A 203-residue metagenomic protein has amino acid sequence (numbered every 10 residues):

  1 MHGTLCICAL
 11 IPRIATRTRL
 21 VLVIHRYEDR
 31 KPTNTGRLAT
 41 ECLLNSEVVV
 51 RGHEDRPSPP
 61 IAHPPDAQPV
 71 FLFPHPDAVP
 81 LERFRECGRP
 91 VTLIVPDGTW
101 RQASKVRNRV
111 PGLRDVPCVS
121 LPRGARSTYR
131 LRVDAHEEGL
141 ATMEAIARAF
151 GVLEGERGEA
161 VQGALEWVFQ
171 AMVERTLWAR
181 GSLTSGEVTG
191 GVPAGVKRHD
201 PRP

Functional and structural regions predicted by a protein language model:
M1-R17: Cys/His-rich short segments
R19-D29, Q68-F73: Short hydrophobic beta-strand segments
V21, E47-V49, V119: General small-molecule cofactor/ligand-binding pocket signal
R26-E28, H53, D77, L121-R126: Short, acidic/turn-prone active-site loops that include or flank metal/cofactor- and phosphate-binding residues
P32-T33, P59, S127-R132: Short, charged, surface-exposed secondary-structure boundary motifs
T33-E41: Histidine-anchored nucleotide/phosphate-binding helix
E41-G112: S-adenosyl-L-methionine/SAH cofactor-binding core of RNA-modifying enzymes
T92, W100-R101, K105-P203: C-terminal folded domains that constitute the principal catalytic or ligand-binding module of multi-domain proteins
